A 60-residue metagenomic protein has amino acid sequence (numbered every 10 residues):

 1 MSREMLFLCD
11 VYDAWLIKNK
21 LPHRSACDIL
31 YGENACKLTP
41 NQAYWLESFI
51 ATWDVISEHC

Functional and structural regions predicted by a protein language model:
M1, E58-C60: Acidic/His-rich, divalent-metal-binding segments that scaffold phosphate/diphosphate chemistry
M1-Y44: Alpha-helical scaffolding flanking metal-ion-dependent phosphate/phosphodiester catalytic sites
I29, T52-V55: Non-catalytic regulatory/interaction regions at protein termini and inter-domain linkers
A43-W53: Alpha-helical interaction/regulatory segments in DNA maintenance proteins
